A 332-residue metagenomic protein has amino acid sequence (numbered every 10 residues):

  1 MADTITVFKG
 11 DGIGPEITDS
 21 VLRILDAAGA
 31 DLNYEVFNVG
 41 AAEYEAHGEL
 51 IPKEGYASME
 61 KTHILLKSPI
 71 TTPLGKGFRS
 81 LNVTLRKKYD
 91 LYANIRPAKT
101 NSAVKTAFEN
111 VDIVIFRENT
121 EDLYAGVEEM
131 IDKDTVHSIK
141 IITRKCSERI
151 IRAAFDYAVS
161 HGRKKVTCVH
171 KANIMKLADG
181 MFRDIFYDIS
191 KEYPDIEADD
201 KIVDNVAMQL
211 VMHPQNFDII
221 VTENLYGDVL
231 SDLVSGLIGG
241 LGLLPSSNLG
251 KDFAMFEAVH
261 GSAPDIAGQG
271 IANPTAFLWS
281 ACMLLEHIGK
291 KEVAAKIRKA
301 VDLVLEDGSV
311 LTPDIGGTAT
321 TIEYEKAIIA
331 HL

Functional and structural regions predicted by a protein language model:
T4-G10, L65-P69, V166-A172, W279-E286: Short glycine-rich or small-residue beta-strand-to-loop segments that form or flank ligand, phosphate, metal/Fe-S
T6-L25, D132-D204, N216: Glycine-rich phosphate/diphosphate-binding loop of Rossmann-like nucleotide-binding domains
D11-G14, H63, F116, A154 (+5 more regions): Buried hydrophobic positions in well-ordered alpha/beta secondary-structure cores of metabolic enzymes
V21, L25, F186, F277-L285 (+1 more regions): Buried hydrophobic packing segments
L32-K53, L210: N-terminal beta-loop-helix "entrance" segment that forms/cooperates in small-molecule cofactor or anionic ligand
N33, H161-H170, Y193-K201, K290-R298 (+1 more regions): Flexible, glycine/charged-enriched surface loops at secondary-structure junctions
A41-Y44, A93, Q209-T312: Glycine-rich phosphate/nucleotide-binding loop
Y44-H137, L225: N-terminal glycine-rich phosphate/adenylate-binding segment common to multiple enzyme folds
